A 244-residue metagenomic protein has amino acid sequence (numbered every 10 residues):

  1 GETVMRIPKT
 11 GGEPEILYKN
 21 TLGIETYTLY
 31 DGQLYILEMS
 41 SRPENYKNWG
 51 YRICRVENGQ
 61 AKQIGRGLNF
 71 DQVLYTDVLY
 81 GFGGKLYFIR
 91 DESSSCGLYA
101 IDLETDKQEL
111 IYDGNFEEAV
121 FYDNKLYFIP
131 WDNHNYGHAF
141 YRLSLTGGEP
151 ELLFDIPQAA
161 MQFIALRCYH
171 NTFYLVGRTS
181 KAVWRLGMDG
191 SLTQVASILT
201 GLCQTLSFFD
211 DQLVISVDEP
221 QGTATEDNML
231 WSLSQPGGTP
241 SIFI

Functional and structural regions predicted by a protein language model:
G1, Y35-E38, Y87-R90, Y127-P130 (+2 more regions): Residue position within the beta-strands of beta-propeller blades
G1-E15: An edge-strand/N-cap motif at the start of beta-rich repeat modules
E2-M5, P43-C54, S94-Y99, N135-R142 (+2 more regions): Structural motif
P8-G12, V56-Q60, D102-D106, S144-G148 (+2 more regions): Short loop/turn segments that connect beta-strands within beta-propeller blades
E13-Y18, Q60-F70, D106-Y112, E149-I156 (+2 more regions): A short beta-strand motif characteristic of beta-propeller blades
L22-D31, N69-F82, D113-D123, A159-H170 (+1 more regions): Repeated scaffold domains used in trafficking and secretory/extracellular systems, primarily beta-propellers
P157-I164, V176-S180, W184, V195-F209 (+1 more regions): Intrinsically disordered, low-complexity segments enriched in Gly and acidic/Ser/Thr residues that form flexible
